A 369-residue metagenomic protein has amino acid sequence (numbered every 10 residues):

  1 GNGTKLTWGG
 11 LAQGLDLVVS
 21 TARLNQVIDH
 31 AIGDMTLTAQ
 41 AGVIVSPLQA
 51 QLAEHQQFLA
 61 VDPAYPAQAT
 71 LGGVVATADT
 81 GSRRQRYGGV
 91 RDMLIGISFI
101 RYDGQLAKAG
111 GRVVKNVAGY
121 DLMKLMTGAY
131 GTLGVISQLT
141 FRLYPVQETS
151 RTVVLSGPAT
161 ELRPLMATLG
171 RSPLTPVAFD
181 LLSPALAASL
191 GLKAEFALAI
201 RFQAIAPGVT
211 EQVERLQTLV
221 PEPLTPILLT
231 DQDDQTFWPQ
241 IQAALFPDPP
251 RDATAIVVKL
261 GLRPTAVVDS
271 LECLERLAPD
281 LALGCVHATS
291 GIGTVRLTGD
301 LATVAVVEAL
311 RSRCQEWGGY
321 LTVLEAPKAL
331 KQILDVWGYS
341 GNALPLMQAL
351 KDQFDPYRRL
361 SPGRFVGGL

Functional and structural regions predicted by a protein language model:
N2, G9-D16, A22, P66 (+1 more regions): Conserved glycine-rich FAD pyrophosphate-binding loop
L6-A12, S189-L192: Short glycine-biased active-site loop of nucleotidyltransferases that positions the nucleotide triphosphate and helps
D16-V18, M35-L37, Q57-A60, V74 (+11 more regions): Structural motif
S20-A67, V75, D79-R112, V117 (+1 more regions): N-terminal glycine-rich flavin-associated loop
L37-T38, R151-L155, F196-G208, I256-L262 (+1 more regions): Short cationic amphipathic helices and targeting signals
P47, T160-L165, A206-E214, A266-E272 (+1 more regions): Short, conserved charged micro-motifs
A76, I95-P250: C-terminal substrate-binding/cap subdomain adjacent to the FAD-binding core in PCMH-type and related FAD-linked
